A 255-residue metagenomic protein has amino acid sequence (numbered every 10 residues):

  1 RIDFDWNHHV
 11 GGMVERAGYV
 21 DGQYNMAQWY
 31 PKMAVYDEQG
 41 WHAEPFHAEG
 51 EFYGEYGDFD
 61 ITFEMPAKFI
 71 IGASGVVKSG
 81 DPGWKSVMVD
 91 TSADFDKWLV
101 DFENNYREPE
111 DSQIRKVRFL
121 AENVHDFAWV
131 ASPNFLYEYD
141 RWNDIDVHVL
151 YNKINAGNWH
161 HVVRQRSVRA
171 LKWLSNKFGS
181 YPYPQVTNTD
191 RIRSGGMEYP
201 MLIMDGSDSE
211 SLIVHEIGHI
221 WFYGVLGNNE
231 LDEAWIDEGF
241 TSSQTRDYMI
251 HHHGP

Functional and structural regions predicted by a protein language model:
D5-F59: Glycine/proline-rich low-complexity spacer/linker segments in large multi-domain proteins
G12-D21, G72-G75, W129-A131, Y199-M201 (+3 more regions): Short, solvent-exposed loop/turn and secondary-structure capping segments
A17, Q23, F46, N176 (+2 more regions): Preference for short coil/turn "hinge" residues that link or interrupt alpha-helices
A17-V20, Q185-T187, P255: Short, glycine/acidic-rich hinge or "gate" loops at secondary-structure transitions that mediate conformational
M33-D37, W41, G50-V214, S243: Hydrophobic helix-coil surface modules that form long, contiguous segments used for peptide/substrate interaction
M201-G254: Zinc-dependent metallopeptidase catalytic helix centered on the HExxH motif and its immediate flanking segment
